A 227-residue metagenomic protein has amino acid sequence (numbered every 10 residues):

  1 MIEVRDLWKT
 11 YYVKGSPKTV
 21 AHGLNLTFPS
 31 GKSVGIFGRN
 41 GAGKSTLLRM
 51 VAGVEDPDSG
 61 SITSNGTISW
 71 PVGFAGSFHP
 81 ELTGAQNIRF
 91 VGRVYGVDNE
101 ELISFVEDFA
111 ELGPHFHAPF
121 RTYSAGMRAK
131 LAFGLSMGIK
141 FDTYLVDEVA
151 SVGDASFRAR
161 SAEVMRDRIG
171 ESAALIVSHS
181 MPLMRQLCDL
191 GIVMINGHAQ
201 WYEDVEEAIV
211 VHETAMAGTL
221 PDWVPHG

Functional and structural regions predicted by a protein language model:
M1-V4, W8-G35, D58: A short, flexible loop at the N-terminus of ABC-type nucleotide-binding domains that lies
T10-G15, T67, V72-A159, E163: ABC-family P-loop ATPase nucleotide-binding domains
S30-G35, R39-R93: ABC ATPase nucleotide-binding domain signature region
G73, H179-S180: Conserved H-loop
V164-I176: Conserved catalytic loops of ABC-family nucleotide-binding domains
S180-Q186: Conserved H-loop
Q186-V193: Conserved catalytic segment of ABC-fold P-loop ATPases
H198-D222: Conserved beta-strand-loop-alpha-helix hinge in the C-terminal portion of ABC ATPase nucleotide-binding domains
